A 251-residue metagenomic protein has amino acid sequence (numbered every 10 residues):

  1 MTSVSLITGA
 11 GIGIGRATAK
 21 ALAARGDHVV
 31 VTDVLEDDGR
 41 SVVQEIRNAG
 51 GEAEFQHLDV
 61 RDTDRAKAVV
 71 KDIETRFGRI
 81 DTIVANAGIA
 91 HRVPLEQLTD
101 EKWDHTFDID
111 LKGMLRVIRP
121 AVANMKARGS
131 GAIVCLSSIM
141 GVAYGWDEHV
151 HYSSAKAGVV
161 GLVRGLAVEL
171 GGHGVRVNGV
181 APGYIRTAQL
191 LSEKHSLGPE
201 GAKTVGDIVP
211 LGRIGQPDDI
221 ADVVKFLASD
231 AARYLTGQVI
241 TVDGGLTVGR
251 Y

Functional and structural regions predicted by a protein language model:
K67, A90-D104, D147-H151, L191 (+1 more regions): Conserved mid-core segment of classical short-chain dehydrogenase/reductases
I80, P94-L95, K102-F107, G201 (+1 more regions): Substrate-binding pocket helix/loop in short-chain dehydrogenase/reductase
V84, G171, R176, L235-G237: Short, small/polar-rich loop/turn modules that mediate ligand/substrate recognition or access, typified
I118, A155, V163: Active-site helix of classical SDR
A123, V168-E169, R233: Alpha-helical segment proximal to the catalytic Tyr-Lys
S138: Residue(s) in the substrate-gating loop at a strand-loop-helix junction that position the organic substrate next
V224-K225, T236-Y251: Short C-terminal tail/terminal secondary-structure segment of NAD(P)H-dependent dehydrogenase/reductase domains
